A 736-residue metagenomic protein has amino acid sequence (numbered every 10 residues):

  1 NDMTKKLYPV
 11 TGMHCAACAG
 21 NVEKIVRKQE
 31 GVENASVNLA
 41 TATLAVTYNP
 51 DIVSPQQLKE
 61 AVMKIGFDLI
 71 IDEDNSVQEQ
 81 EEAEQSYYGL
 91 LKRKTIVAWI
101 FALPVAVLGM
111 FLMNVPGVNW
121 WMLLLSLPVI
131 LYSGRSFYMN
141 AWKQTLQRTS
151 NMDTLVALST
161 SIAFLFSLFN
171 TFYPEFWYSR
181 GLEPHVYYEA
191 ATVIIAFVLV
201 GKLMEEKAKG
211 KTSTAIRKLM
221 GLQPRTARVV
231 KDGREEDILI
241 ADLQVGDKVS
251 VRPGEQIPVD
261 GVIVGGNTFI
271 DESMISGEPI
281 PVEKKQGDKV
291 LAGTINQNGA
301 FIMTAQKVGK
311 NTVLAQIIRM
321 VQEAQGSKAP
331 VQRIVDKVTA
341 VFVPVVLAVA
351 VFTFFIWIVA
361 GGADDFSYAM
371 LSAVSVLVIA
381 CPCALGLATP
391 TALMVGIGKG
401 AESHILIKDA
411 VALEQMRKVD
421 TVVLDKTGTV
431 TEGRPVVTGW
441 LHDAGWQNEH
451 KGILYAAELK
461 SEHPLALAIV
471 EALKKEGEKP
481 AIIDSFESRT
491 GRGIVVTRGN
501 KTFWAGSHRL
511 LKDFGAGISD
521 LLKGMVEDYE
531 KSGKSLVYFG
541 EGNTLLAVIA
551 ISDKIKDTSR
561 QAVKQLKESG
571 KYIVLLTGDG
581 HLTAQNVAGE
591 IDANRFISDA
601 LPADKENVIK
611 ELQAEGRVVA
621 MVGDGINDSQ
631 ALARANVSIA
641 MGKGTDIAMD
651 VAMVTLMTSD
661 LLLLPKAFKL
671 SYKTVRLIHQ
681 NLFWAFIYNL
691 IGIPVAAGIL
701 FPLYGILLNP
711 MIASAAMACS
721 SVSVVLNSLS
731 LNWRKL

Functional and structural regions predicted by a protein language model:
N1-G117, W121, K143, K218 (+5 more regions): Flexible metal-binding regulatory segments at protein termini and peripheral loops
T4, G20, I407, R498-N500 (+1 more regions): Conserved ATP-binding TGD loop and adjacent catalytic N/P-domain core of P-type ATPases
E30-I52, Q56, Y188, R217-N311 (+3 more regions): Conserved cytosolic catalytic loops of P-type ATPases
Q57-E79, N119-M122, S126-T226, V230 (+5 more regions): Actuator/coupling domain of P-type ATPases
I96-A106, R333-G361, A373-T391, H679-L708: Bilayer-spanning, highly hydrophobic alpha-helical transmembrane segments
A102, L465, K474-N586, L601: Signature of the cytosolic headpiece of P-type E1-E2 ATPases
F111-N114, L146, L165, K399 (+6 more regions): Membrane-embedded alpha-helical bundles of multi-pass transporters
I275, L371, C381-A457, L612 (+2 more regions): Conserved catalytic phosphorylation-site environment of P-type ATPases
